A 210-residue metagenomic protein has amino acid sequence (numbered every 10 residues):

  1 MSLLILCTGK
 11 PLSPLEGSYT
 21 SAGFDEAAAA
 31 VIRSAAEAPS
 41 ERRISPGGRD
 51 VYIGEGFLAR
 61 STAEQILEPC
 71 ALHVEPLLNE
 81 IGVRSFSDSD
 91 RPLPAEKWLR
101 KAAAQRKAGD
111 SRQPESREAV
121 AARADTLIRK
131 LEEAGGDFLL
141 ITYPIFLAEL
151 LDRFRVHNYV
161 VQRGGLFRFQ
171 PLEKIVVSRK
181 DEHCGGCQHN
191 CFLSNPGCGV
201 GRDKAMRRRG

Functional and structural regions predicted by a protein language model:
M1-E75, K101-Q105, R112, R117-A119 (+1 more regions): Active-site-proximal alpha-helix that buttresses catalytic centers in soluble enzyme cores
L3-L4, R49, A134-I145: Generic beta-sheet signal
G9-L12, F57-A59, N79-I81, P144-L147 (+1 more regions): Short, solvent-exposed loop/turn segments at secondary-structure junctions
G23-F24, V156-H183: Domain-level recognition of soluble alpha/beta enzyme cores, biased toward histidine phosphatases/phosphomutases
I53-G54, A122, I141-T142: Short beta-strand scaffold positions
A71-D88: A short, structured active-site edge motif that brings together acidic residues
R91-K107, D181-G199: A polyampholytic, Gly/Pro-enriched intrinsically disordered region
D203-M206: Short, intrinsically disordered C-terminal tails of secreted or membrane-associated proteins
